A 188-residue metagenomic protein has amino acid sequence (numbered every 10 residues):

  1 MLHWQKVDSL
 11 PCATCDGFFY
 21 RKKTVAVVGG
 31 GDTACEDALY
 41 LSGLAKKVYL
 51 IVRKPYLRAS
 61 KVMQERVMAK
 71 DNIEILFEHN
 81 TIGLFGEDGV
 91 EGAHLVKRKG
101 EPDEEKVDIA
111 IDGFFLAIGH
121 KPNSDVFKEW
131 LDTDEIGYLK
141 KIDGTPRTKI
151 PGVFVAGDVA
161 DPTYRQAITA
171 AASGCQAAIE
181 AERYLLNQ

Functional and structural regions predicted by a protein language model:
L2-F19, I118-Q166, S173, R183: FAD-site-proximal beta/loop scaffold in flavoenzymes
R21-K23, E78, I150: Phosphate-coordination loops involved in phosphoryl transfer and adenosine-cofactor binding
G29-G31: Glycine-rich Rossmann-fold phosphate-binding loop(s) that bind the pyrophosphate of adenine dinucleotide cofactors
A34-C35: N-terminal Rossmann-fold NAD(P) dinucleotide-binding loop
A38-L39: Generic hydrophobic/aromatic pocket-lining and core-packing "Φ" positions
G43, A170-A178: Short, electropositive alpha-helical surface patch
G43-D143, R183-N187: A Rossmann-like FAD-binding core segment of flavoenzymes
